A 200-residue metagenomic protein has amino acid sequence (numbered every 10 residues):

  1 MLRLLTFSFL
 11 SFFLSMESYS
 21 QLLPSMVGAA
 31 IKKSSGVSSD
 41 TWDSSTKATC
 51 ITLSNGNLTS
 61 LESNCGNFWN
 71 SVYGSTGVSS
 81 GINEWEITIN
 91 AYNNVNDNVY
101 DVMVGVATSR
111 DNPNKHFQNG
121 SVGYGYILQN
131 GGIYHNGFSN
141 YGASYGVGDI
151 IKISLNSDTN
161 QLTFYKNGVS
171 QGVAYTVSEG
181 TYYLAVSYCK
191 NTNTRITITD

Functional and structural regions predicted by a protein language model:
M1-L4: Positively charged n-region of N-terminal signal peptides that target proteins for export
T6-F7, S25: Generic early N-terminus positional signal peaking at residue ~5-7
F7-S15: Bacterial N-terminal signal peptides
Q21-D200: PRY/SPRY (B30.2) beta-sandwich protein-interaction domains and their adjacent Ser/Pro/Gly-rich low-complexity linkers
